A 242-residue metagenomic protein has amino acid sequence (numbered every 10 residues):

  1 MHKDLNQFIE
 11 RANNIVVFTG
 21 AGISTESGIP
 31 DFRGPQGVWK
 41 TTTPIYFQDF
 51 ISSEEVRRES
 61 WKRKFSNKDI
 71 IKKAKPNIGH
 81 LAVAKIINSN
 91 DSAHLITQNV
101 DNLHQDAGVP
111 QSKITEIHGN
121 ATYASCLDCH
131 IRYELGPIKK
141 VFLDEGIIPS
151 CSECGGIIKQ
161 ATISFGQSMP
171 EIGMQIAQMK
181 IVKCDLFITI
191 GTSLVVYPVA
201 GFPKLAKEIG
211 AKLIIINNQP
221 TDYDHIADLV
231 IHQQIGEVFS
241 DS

Functional and structural regions predicted by a protein language model:
M1-S242: Conserved catalytic core of sirtuin-type NAD+-dependent deacylases
